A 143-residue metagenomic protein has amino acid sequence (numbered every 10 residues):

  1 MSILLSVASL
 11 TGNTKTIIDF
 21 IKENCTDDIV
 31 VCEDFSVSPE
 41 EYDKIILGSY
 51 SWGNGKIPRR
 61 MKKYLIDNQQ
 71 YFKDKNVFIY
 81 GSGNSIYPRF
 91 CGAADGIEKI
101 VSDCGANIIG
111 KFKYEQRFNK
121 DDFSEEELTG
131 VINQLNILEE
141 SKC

Functional and structural regions predicted by a protein language model:
M1-L5: Extreme N-terminal starter segment of soluble prokaryotic enzymes
G12-T16, F20-V30, D34, P39-C143: FMN-binding flavodoxin-like domain, especially the glycine-rich phosphate-binding loop
